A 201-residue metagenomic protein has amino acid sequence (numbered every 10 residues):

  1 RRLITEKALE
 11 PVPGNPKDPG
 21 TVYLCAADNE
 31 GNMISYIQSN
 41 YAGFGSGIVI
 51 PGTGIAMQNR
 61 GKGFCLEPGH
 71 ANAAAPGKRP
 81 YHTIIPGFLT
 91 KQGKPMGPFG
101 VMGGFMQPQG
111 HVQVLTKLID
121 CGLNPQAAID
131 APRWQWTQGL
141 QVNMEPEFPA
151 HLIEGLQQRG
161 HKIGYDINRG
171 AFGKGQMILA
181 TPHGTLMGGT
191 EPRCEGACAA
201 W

Functional and structural regions predicted by a protein language model:
R1-N40, G52-T53, R60, I167: Internal maturation/activation junctions in enzymes
R2-P11, D18-P19, E147-W201: Cofactor-centric catalytic regions
P19-L24, M33, H82-G87, K174-G175: Short glycine-rich loop/turn motifs
V22-C25, S35-V49, V101-Q107, M177: Glycine-rich phosphate/pyrophosphate-binding beta-alpha loops
N29-G97, C121, P125: Active-site rim segments in enzyme catalytic domains, especially the processed small/beta chain of N-terminal
E30, G77-K78, H111, D120-G170: Extended C-terminal subregions enriched in glycine
N40, R60-G63, G103-F105, R133-Q135 (+1 more regions): Acidic, glycine-rich active-site loops and adjacent beta-strand->loop/helix elements that engage anionic groups
V101-L123: Alpha-helical support elements that line or immediately flank enzyme active sites and cofactor-binding pockets
